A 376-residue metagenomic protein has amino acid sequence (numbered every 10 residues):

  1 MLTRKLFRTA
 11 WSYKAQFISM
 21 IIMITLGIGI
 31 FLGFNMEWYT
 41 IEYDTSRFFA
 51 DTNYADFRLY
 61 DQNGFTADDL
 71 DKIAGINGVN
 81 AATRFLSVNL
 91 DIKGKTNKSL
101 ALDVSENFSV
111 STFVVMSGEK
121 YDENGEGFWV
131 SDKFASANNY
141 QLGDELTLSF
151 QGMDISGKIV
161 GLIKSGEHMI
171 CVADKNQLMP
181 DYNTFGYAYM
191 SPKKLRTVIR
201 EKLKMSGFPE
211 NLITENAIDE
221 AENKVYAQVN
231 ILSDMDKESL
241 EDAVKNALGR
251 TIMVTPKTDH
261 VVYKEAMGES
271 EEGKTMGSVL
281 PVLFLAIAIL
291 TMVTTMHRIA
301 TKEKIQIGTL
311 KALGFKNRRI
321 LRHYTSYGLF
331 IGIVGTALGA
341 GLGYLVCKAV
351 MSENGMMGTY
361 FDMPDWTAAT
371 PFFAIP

Functional and structural regions predicted by a protein language model:
L2-I289, R298, N317, S352 (+1 more regions): Membrane transport/envelope proteins' first extracytoplasmic loop
A15-I22, M276, Y327, I331 (+1 more regions): Alpha-helical transmembrane segments of integral membrane proteins
M23, T301, L310-A312, G335: Helix-capping/transition residues at the boundaries of transmembrane alpha-helices and the short helical linkers
I30-L32, Y121, K164, T291 (+4 more regions): Short, flexible micro-motifs
G249, I289, V293-R298, E303-I305 (+2 more regions): Small-residue-rich transmembrane alpha-helices
G268-P281, I305, T309, L321-F330: Internal alpha-helical transmembrane segments of multi-pass membrane proteins, especially GPCRs
